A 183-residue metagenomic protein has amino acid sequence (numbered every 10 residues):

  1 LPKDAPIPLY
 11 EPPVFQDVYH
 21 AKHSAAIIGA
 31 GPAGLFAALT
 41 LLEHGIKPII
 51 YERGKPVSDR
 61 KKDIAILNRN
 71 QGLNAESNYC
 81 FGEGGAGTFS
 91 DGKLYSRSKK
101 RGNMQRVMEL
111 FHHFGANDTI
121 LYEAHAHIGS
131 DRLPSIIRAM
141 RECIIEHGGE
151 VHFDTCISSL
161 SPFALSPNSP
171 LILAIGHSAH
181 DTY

Functional and structural regions predicted by a protein language model:
L1-Y183: Residues forming the flavin
